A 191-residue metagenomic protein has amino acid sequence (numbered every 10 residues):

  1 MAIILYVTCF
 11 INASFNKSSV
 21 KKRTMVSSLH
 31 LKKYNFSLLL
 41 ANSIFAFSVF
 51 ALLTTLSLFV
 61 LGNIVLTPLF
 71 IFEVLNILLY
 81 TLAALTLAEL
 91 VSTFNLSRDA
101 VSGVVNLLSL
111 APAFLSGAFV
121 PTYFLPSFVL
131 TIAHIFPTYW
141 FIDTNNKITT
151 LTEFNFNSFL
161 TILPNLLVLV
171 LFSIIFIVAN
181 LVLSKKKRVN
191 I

Functional and structural regions predicted by a protein language model:
M1-A13: Long, hydrophobic alpha-helical segments
L5, F45, V49, L53 (+8 more regions): Alpha-helical transmembrane segments of multipass membrane proteins
F10-I44: Helix-loop-helix units of permease transmembrane domains in multi-pass membrane transporters, especially ABC
N16, L90, T149, E153 (+1 more regions): Junction motif at the cytosolic side of a transmembrane helix
L31, N35-G103, L110: Alpha-helical transmembrane segments and their short interhelical loops
S102-S109, T131-F136: Central hydrophobic cores of alpha-helical transmembrane segments in multi-pass integral membrane proteins
G117-F176: Membrane-interfacial helix-loop-helix junctions in multi-pass membrane proteins
